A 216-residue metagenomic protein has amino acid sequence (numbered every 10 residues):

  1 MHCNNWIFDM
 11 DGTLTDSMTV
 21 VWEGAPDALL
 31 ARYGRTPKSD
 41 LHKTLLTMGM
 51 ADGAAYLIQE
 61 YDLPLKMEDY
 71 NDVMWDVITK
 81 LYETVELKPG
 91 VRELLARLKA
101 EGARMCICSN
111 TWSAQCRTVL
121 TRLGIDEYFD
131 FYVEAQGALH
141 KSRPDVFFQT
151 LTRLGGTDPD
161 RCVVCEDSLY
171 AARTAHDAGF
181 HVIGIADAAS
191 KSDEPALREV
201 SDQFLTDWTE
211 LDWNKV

Functional and structural regions predicted by a protein language model:
M1-N4, A96-K99, S113, R117-V216: Asp-based, Mg2+/Mn2+-dependent phosphohydrolase catalytic module
H2-E93, E101, A114: N-terminal helical cap/lid subdomain that shapes the substrate entry/recognition surface in HAD-like hydrolases
D16, L41, L45-M48, L65 (+8 more regions): Residues at secondary-structure transition points
T19, S109, T118: Conserved catalytic-core motifs of eukaryotic protein kinase domains, centered on the activation segment
R35-P37, M48, D52, I107 (+4 more regions): Short, well-ordered helical secondary-structure segments
L57-I58, V77-T79, M105-C106, A135-G137 (+1 more regions): N-terminal start-of-chain detector that recognizes signal peptides and the immediate post-cleavage beginning
C106-I107, G184: Hydrophobic beta-strand core positions in alpha/beta domains
